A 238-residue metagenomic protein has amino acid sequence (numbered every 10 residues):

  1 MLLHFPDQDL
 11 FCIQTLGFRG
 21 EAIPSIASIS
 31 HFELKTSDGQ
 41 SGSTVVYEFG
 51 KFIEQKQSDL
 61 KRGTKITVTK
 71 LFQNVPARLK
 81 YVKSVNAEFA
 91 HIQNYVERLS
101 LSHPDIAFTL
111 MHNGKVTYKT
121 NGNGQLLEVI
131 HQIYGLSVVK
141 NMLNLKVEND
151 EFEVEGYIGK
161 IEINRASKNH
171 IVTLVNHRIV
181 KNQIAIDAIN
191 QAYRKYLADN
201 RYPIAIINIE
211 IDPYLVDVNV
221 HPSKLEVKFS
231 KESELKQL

Functional and structural regions predicted by a protein language model:
M1-L238: N-terminal phosphate-binding caps/lids of nucleotide- and nucleic-acid-binding domains
